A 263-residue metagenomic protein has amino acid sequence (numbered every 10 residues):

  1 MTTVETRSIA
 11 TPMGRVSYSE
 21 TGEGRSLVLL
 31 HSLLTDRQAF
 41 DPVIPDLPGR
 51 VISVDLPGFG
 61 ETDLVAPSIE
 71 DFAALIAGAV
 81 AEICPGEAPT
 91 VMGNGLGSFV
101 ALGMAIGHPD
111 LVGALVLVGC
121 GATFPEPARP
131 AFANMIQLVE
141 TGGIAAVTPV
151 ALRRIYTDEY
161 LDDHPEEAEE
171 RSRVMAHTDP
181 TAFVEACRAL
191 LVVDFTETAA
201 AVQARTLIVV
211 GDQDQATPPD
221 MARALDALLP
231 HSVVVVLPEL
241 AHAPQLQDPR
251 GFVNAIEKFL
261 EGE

Functional and structural regions predicted by a protein language model:
G14-D63: Conserved HGGG/HGGXW glycine-rich cap/lid loop of the alpha/beta-hydrolase fold
D41-P45, I52-M92, N254: Active-site loop/oxyanion-hole signature of alpha/beta-hydrolase fold enzymes
G93, G97, A101: Gly/Ala-rich beta-loop-alpha elbow adjacent to hydrolase catalytic centers
L102, I106-G107, L111-G142: Flexible "cap/lid" loop of the alpha/beta hydrolase fold
E126-P130, I144-A200: Conserved alpha/beta-hydrolase catalytic His-Asp/Glu region
V202, I208-V210, D214: Short beta-strand/loop motif that positions the catalytic acidic residue of the alpha/beta-hydrolase fold
D226-A243: Catalytic histidine neighborhood in serine/cysteine hydrolases with alpha/beta-hydrolase-type architecture
L240-V253: Catalytic histidine-centered segment of alpha/beta-hydrolase-like enzymes
